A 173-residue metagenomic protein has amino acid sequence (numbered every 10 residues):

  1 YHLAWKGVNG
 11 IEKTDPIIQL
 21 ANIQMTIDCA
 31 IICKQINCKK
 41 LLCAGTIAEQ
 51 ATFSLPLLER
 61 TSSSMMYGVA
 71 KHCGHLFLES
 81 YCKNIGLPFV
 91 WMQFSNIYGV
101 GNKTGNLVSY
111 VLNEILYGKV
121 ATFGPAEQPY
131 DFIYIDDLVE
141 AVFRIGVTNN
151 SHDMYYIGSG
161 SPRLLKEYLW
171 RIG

Functional and structural regions predicted by a protein language model:
Y1-A21: NAD(P)H-binding glycine-rich loop region in Rossmannoid oxidoreductase-like domains and their noncatalytic homologs
H2, I27-M66: Conserved Rossmann-fold NAD(P)-dependent oxidoreductase catalytic core, especially the SDR/UDP-sugar
Q19-I23, E59, S63-H75, N102-S109 (+2 more regions): Short-chain dehydrogenase/reductase
M25, C29, C33, F77-L78 (+2 more regions): Hydrophobic positions on the long internal alpha-helix of Rossmann-like NAD(P)-dependent oxidoreductase domains
E49-Q50, I97-G99, Q128, L138: Conserved sequence/active-site signature of Rossmann-fold short-chain dehydrogenase/reductase
S62-V90, L116: Active-site Tyr-X1-5-Lys
H72, I85, V90, I97-S109 (+5 more regions): Glycine/proline-rich active-site loop of Rossmann-fold NAD(P)-dependent oxidoreductases
